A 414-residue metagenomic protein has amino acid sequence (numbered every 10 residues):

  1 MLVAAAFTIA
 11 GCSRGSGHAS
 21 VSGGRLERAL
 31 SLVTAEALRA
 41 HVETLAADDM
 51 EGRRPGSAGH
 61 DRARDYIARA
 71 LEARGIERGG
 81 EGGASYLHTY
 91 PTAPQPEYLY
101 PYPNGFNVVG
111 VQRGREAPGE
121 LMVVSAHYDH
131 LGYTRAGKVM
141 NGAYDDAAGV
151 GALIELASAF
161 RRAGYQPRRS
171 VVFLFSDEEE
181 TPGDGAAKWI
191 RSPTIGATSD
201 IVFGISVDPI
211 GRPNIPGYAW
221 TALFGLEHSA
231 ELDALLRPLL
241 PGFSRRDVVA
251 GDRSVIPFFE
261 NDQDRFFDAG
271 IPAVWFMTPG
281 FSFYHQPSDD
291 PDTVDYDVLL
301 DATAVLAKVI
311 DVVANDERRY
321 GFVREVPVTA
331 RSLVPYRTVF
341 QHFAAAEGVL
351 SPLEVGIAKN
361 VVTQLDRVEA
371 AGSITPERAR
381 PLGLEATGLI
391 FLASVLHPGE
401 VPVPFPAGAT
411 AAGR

Functional and structural regions predicted by a protein language model:
I9-G11: C-terminal motif of bacterial Sec signal peptides marking the signal peptidase cleavage site
S13-G15: Bacterial signal peptide processing site
G24-L32, D48-A58, E77, Q95-L99 (+6 more regions): Second-shell loop/turn segments in exported
T44, R53-Q112: A non-catalytic alpha/beta surface segment that caps or lines the substrate-entry region of metallo-dependent hydrolase
G110, V124-G183, L306: Alpha-helical metal-binding/catalytic segments enriched in His/Glu/Asp
S176-T278, D295-Y296: Metal-dependent peptidase/peptidase-like ectodomains
S282-S332, P404-P406, G413: His/Asp/Glu-rich mid-to-C-terminal helical/loop segments that flank catalytic regions of hydrolases
G321-H397: Acidic, Ser/Thr-rich low-complexity intrinsically disordered segments
